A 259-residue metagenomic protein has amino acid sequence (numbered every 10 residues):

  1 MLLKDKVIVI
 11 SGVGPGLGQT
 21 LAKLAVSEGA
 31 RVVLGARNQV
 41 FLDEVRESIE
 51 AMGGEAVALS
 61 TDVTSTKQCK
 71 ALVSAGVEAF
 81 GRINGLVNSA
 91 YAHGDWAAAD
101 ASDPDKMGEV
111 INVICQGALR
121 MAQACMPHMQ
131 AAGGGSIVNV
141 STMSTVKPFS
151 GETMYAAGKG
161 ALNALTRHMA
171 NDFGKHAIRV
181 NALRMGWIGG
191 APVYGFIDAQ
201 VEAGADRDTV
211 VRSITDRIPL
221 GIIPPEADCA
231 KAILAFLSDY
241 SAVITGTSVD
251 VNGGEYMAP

Functional and structural regions predicted by a protein language model:
G12-G16: Conserved glycine-rich cofactor-binding loop
K70, A92-G108, A131, G151-M154: Conserved mid-core segment of classical short-chain dehydrogenase/reductases
N84, D100-R120, V138, L162: Catalytic Tyr-X3-Lys loop
W96, K147, L234, T245-P259: Short C-terminal tail/terminal secondary-structure segment of NAD(P)H-dependent dehydrogenase/reductase domains
A122, G158, T166: Active-site helix of classical SDR
P127, N171-K175, A242: Alpha-helical segment proximal to the catalytic Tyr-Lys
T142: Residue(s) in the substrate-gating loop at a strand-loop-helix junction that position the organic substrate next
A182, A205-I244, V251-G253: C-terminal helical subdomain
